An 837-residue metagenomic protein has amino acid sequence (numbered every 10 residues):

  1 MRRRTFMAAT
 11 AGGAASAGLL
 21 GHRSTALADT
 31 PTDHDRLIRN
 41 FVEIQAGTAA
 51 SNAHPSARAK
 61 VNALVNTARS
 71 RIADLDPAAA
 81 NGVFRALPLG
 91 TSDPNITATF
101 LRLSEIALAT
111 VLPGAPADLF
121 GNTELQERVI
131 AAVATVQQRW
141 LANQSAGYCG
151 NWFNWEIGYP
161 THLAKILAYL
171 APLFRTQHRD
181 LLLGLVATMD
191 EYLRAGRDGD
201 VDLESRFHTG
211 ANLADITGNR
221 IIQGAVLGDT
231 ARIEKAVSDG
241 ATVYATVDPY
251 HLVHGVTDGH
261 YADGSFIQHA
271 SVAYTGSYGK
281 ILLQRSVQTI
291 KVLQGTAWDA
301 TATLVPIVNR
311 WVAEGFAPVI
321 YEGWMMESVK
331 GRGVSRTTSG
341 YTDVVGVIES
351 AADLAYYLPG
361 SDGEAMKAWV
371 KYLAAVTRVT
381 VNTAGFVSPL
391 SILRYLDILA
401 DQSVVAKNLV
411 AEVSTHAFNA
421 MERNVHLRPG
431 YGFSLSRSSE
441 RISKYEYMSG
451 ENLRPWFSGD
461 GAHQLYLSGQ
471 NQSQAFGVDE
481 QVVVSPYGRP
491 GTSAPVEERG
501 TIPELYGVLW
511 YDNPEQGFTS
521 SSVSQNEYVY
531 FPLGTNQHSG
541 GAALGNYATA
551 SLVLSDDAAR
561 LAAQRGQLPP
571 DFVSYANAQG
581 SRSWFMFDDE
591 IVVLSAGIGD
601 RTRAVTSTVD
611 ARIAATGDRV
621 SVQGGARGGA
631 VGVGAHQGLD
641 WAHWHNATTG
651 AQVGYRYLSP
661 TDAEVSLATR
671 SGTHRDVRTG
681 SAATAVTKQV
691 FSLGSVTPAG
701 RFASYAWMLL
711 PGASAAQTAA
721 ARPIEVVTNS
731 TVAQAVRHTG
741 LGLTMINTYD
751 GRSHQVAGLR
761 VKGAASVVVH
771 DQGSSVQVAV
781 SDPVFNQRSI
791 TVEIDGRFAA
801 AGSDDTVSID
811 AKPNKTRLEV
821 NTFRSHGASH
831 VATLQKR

Functional and structural regions predicted by a protein language model:
T5-S24: N-terminal export signals
A8, G12-G13, D29-T97: Low-complexity, Ser/Thr/Pro/Gly-enriched N-terminal "stalk/linker" regions
R69-T337: Aromatic-lined, polymer-binding surfaces characteristic of secreted/periplasmic polysaccharide-degrading enzymes
L282, T289-A801, A828: Extended polysaccharide-engagement surfaces of secreted carbohydrate-active enzymes
A706, T816-R837: C-terminal beta-strand-rich structural cap/linker in extracellular carbohydrate-active enzymes
D805-I809: Small-residue (G/S/T/A) turn/hinge positions that recur once per unit in extracellular repeat modules
A811-P813: Extended, compositionally biased alpha-helical segments that mediate assembly or anchoring
